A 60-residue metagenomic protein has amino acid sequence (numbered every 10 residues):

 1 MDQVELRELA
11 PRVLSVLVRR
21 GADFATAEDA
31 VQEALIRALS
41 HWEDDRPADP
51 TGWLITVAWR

Functional and structural regions predicted by a protein language model:
M1-S15, A25-E28: A short, charge-rich alpha-helical start-of-domain segment used by transcription regulators
Q3, R7, A48, G52-W53: Short-chain dehydrogenase/reductase
A10, V31, L35, A58-W59: Short amphipathic alpha-helical/adjacent loop interface patches that line ligand and macromolecule-binding sites
V13, L17, L54, A58-W59: Hydrophobic-face residues of short alpha-helical interaction/recognition segments
T26, A30, P50-W53: Residue-level detector of well-ordered alpha-helical segments, enriched for hydrophobic/aromatic packing positions
E33-P50: Sigma70-family region 2
